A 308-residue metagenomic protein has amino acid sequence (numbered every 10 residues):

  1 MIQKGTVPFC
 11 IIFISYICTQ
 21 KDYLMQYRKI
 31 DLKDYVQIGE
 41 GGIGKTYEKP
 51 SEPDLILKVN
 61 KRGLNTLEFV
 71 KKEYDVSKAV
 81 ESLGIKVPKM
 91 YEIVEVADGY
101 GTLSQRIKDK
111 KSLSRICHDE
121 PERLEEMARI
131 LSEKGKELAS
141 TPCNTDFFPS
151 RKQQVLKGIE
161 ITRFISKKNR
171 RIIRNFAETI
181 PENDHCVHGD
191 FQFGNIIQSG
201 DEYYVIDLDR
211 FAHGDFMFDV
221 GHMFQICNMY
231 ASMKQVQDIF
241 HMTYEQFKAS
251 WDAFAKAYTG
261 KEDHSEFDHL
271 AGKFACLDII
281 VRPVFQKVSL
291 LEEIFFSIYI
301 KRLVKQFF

Functional and structural regions predicted by a protein language model:
L24-R28, S140-G189, F193-G194, S199: An alpha-helical support segment within catalytic cores of ATP-dependent transferases
K29-P50: ATP-binding glycine-rich phosphate-binding loop
K45-V70: ATP-binding glycine-rich loop module of kinase domains
M90-Y100: Short beta-strand micro-motifs within the conserved protein kinase catalytic domain, predominantly in the N-lobe
T102-K110: Short pocket-lining segment of the protein kinase catalytic domain that shapes the ATP-binding cleft
K110-F148: Conserved kinase catalytic-core helix
V220-K261, A275-L291: Active-site activation/catalytic loop segments of kinase-like enzymes and analogous catalytic loops in related
S265, L277-F308: ATP/Mg2+ or Mg2+-diphosphate-binding catalytic cores that bind nucleotide phosphates or diphosphates via glycine-rich
